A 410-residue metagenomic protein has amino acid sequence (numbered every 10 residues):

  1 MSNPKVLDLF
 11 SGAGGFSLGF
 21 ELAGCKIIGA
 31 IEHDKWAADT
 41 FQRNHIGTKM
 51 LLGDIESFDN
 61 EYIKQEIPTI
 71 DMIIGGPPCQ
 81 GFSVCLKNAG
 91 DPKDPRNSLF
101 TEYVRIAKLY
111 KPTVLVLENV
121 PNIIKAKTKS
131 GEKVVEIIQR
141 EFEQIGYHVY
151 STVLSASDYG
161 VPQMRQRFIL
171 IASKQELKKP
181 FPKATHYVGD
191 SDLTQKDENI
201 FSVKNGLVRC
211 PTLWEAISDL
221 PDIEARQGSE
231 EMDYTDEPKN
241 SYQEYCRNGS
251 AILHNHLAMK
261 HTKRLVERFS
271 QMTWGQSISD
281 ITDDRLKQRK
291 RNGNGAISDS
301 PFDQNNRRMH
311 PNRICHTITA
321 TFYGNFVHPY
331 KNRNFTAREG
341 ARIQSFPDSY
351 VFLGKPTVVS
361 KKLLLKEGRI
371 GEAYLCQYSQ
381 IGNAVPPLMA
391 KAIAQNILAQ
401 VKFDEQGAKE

Functional and structural regions predicted by a protein language model:
S2-V114, V120-K133, E143: Core alpha/beta nucleotide-donor-binding catalytic domains of modification enzymes
G14, K35, T101, E132-E136 (+6 more regions): A structural signal for well-ordered alpha-helical segments within the folded catalytic domains of diverse enzymes
I55-F58, T152-S157, P301-Q304: Short alpha-helical segments and helix-capping/turn motifs at coil-helix boundaries
Y62-P68, C85-A296: Class I S-adenosyl-L-methionine
P77-G81, N119, K174, F322 (+2 more regions): Short, small-residue-rich loop/turn micro-motifs
Q80, L177-K178, D222-A225, N325-V327 (+1 more regions): Short, acidic Gly/Pro/Ser/Thr-rich loop/turn segments
E231-E410: C-terminal target-recognition/interaction regions appended to catalytic cores
